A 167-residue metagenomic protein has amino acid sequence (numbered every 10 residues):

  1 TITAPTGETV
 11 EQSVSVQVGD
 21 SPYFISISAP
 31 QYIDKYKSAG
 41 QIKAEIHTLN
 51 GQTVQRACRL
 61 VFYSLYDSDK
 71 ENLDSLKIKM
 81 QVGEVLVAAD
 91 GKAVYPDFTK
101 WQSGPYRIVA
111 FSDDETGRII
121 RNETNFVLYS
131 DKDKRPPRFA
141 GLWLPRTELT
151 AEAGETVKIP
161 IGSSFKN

Functional and structural regions predicted by a protein language model:
T1-N167: A structural signal for beta-strand and strand-to-loop patches characteristic of beta-rich domains
